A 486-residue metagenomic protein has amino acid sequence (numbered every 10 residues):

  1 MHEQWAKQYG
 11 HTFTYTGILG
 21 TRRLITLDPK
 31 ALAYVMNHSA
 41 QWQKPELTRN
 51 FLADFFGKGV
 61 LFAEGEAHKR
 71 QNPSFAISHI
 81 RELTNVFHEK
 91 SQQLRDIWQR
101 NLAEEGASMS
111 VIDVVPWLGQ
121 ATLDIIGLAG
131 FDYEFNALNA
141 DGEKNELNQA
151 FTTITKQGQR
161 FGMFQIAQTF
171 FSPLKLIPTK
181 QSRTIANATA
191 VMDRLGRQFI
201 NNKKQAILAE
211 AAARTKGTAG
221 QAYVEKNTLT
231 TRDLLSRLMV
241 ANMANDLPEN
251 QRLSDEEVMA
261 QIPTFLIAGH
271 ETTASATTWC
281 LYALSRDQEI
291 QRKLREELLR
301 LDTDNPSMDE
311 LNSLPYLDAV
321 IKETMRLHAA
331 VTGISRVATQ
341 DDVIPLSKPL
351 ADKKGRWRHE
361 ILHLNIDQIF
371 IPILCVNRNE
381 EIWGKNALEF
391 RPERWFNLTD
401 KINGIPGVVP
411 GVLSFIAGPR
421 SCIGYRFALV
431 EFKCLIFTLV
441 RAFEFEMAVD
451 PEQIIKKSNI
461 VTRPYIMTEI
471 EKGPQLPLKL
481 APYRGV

Functional and structural regions predicted by a protein language model:
M1-A67, H88-I97, A121, N136 (+5 more regions): N-terminal membrane-proximal hinge/A-helix region immediately C-terminal to the signal-anchor transmembrane segment
T16-R23, H79-E89, N101-I125, N136-E146 (+7 more regions): Cytochrome P450
H88, S108, E146-Q149, T153 (+7 more regions): Cytochrome P450 I-helix active-site segment
Q99-R100, Q288-Q291, K401, V408 (+2 more regions): Cytochrome P450 heme-binding "Cys pocket" and the immediately downstream C-terminal segment
T189-A276: Conserved cytochrome P450 catalytic core segment spanning the I/J/K helices
T272-S285, L435: Short, small-residue alpha-helix embedded
A330-G333, K353, I371-I402: Conserved cytochrome P450 K-helix/beta-meander segment immediately N-terminal to the heme-binding cysteine loop
E471-V486: C-terminal helix/juxtamembrane-tail motif
